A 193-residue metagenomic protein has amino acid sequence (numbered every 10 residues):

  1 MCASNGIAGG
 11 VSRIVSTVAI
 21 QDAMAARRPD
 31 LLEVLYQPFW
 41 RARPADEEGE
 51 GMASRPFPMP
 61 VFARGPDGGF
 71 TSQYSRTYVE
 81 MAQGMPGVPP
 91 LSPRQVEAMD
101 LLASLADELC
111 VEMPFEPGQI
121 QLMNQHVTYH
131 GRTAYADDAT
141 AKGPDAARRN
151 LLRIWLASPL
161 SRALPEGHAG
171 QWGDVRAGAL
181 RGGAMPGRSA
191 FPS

Functional and structural regions predicted by a protein language model:
M1-P117, M123-S193: Active-site environment of non-heme Fe oxygenases that use a 2-His-1-carboxylate facial triad
